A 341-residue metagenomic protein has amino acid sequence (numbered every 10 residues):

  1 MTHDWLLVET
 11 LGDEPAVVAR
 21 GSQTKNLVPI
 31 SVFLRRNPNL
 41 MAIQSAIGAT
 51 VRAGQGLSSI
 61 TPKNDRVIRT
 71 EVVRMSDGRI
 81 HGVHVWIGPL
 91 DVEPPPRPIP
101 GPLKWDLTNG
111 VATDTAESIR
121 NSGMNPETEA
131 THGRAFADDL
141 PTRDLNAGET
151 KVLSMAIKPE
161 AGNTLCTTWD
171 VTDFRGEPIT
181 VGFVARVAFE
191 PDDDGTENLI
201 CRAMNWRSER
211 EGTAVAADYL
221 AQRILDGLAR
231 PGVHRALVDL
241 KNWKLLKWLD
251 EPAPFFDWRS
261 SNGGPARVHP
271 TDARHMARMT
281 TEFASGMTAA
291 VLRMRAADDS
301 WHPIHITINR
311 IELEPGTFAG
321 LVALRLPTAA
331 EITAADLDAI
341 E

Functional and structural regions predicted by a protein language model:
M1-G12, G88-S118, G212-E251: Sensory modules in modular signal-transduction proteins
M1-I43: Charged, amphipathic alpha-helical stretches
E14-V28, V238-F256, N262, A266: Feature captures eukaryotic membrane-trafficking machinery centered on endolysosomal pathways and lysosome-related
P38-G212, F255-D338: Sensory/regulatory domains in signal-transduction proteins
